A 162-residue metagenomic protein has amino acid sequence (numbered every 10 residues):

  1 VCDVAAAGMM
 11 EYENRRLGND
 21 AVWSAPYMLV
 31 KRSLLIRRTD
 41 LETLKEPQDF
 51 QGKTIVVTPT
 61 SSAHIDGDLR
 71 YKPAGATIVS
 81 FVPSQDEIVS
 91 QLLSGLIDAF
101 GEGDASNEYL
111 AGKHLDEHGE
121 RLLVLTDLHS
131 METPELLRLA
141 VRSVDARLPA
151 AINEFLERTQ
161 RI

Functional and structural regions predicted by a protein language model:
V1, L17-A21, S90-L92, G112-L115: Short secondary-structure transition/capping segments
V1, W23, E87-Q91, I97 (+1 more regions): Short, hydrophobic alpha-helical packing/hinge segments within bilobed ligand-binding/sensory domains
V1-D49, R121-E132: Acidic, polar ligand-binding/catalytic clefts
A6-G18, D66-R70, I97-T133: A ligand-binding cleft/hinge motif common to bilobed small-molecule-binding domains
M10-E11, V30-I88, D104-E108: Bilobed "Venus flytrap"/periplasmic-binding protein-like clamshell domains and structurally analogous long
R38-E42, Q48, K53-S62, M131-I162: Extended ligand-binding regions for polar small-molecule ligands
P73-A76, E87, S94, S143 (+1 more regions): Surface-exposed, polar/charged faces of alpha-helical domains in mature secreted/periplasmic/lumenal proteins
V89, L93, G101, P149 (+1 more regions): Non-transmembrane alpha-helical segments in soluble domains of secreted/periplasmic/extracellular proteins
